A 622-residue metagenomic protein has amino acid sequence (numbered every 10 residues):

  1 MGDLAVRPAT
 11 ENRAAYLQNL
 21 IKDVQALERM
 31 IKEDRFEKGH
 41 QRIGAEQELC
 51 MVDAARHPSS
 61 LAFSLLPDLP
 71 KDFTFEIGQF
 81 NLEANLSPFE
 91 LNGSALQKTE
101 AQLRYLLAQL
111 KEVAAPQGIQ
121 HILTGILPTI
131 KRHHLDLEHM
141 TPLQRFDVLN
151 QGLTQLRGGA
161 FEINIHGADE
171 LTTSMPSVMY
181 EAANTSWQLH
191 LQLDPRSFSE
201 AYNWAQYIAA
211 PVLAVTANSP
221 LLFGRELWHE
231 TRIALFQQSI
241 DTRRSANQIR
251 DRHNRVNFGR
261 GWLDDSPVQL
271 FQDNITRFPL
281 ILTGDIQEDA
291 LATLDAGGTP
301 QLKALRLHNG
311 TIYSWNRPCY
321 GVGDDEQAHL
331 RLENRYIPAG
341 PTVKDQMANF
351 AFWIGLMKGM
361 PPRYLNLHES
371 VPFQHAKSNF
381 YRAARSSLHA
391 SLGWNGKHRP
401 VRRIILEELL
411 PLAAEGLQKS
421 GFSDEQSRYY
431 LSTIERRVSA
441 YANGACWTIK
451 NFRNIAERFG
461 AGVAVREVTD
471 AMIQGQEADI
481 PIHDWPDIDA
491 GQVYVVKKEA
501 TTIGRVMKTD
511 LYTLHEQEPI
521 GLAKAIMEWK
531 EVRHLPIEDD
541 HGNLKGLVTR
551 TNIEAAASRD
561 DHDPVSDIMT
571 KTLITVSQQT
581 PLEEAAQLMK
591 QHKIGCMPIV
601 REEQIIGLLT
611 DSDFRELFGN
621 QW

Functional and structural regions predicted by a protein language model:
M1-K497: Phosphate/nucleotide-binding catalytic core
I126-L127, Y430, D540, A555 (+2 more regions): Residue-level "edge-of-site" marker
Q492-A500, R550-D561: Glycine-rich, positively charged N-terminal anion/phosphate-binding segment
K498-L511, D563-L573: Bateman (tandem CBS) regulatory domains
T501, E518, V548, D563 (+2 more regions): Short beta-to-alpha loop/turn elements within the nucleotide-binding domains of ABC transporters
V506, M527, L535-T551, M589 (+1 more regions): A glycine-centered beta-loop-beta connector
T513-E531, I537-D539, A557, T575-K593 (+2 more regions): The conserved cystathionine-beta-synthase
N552-S566, F614-W622: A short, polar/charged loop-to-alpha-helix boundary motif
